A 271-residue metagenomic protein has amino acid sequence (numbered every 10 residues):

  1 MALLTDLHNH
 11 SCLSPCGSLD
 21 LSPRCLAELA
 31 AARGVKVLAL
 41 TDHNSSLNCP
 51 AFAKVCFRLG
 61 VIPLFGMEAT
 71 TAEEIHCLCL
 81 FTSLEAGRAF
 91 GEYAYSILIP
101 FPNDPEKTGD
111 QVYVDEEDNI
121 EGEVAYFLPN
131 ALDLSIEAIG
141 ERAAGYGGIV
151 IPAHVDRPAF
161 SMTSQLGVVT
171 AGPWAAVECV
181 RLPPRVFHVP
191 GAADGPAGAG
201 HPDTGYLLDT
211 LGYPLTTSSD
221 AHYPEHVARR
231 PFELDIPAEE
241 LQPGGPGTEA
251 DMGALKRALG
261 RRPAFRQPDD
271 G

Functional and structural regions predicted by a protein language model:
M1-L7, L13-V35, S46-E92, L128 (+3 more regions): Charged catalytic cores and adjacent phosphate/nucleic-acid-binding surfaces used for phosphate/nucleic-acid chemistry
S11, A39-T41: Ser/Thr-glycine-rich phosphate-binding loops at phosphate-binding pockets of nucleotides, nucleotide cofactors
A30-A39, F101-D110, L128-I136, F160: Short low-complexity stretches enriched in small and charged residues
T82-V124: Active-site gating loops and adjacent loop-to-helix segments of metal-dependent hydrolytic enzymes
Q111-G145: Alpha-helix-centered segments that form part of catalytic cores
